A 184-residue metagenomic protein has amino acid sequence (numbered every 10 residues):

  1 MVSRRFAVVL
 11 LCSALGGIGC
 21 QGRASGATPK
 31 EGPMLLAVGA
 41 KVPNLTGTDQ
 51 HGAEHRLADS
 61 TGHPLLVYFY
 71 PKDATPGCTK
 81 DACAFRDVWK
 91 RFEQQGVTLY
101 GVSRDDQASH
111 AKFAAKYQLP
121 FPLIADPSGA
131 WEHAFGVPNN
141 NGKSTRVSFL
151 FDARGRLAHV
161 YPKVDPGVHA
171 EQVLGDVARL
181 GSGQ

Functional and structural regions predicted by a protein language model:
M1-V8: Bacterial N-terminal signal peptides that target proteins for export
V8-G17: Bacterial N-terminal signal peptides
G19-N44: N-proximal helix/coil linker or "cap" segments that precede and/or mark the start of modular domains
V42-P43, P64, T145-V147: Short loop/turn microsegments at loop-to-beta-strand junctions
L45-L65: A short beta-strand-turn-helix
A58-T79, F85: Short active-site neighborhood of thiol/selenol oxidoreductases, capturing the structured segment around
T79-Y117, S128-H133: Structural microenvironment flanking redox-active thiols in thiol-disulfide oxidoreductases
S144-Q184: Thiol-/selenol-based redox modules, centered on thioredoxin-like and closely related oxidoreductase domains
